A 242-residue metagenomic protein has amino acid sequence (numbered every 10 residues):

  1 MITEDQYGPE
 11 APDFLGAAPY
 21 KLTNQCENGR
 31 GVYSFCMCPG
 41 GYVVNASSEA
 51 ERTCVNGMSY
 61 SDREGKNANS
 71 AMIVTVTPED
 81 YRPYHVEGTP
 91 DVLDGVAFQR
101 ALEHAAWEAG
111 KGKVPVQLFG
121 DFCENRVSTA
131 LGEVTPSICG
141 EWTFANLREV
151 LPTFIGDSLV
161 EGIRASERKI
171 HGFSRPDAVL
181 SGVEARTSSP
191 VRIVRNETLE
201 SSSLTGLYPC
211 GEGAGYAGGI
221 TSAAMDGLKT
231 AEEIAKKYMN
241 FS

Functional and structural regions predicted by a protein language model:
M1-S242: Residues forming the flavin
